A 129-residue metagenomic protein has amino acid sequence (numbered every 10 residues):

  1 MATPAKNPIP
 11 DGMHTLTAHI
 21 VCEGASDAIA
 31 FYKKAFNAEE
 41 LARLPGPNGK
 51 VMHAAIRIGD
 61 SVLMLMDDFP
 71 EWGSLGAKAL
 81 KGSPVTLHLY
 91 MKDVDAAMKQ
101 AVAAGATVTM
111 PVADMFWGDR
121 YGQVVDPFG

Functional and structural regions predicted by a protein language model:
A2-V21, I29-P127: Vicinal oxygen chelate
